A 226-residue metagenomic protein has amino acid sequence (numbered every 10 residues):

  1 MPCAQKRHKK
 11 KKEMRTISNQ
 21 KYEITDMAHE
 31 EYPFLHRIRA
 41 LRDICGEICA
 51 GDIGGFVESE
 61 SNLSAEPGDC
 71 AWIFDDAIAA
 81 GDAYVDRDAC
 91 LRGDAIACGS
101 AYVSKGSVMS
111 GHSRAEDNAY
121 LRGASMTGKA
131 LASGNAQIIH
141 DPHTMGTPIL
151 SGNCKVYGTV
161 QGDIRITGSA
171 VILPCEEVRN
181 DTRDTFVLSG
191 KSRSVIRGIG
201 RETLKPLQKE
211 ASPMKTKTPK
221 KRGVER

Functional and structural regions predicted by a protein language model:
P2-C70, D76, D94, S100 (+4 more regions): Terminal amphipathic alpha-helical/low-complexity segments used for targeting or macromolecular assembly
I38, A89-R226: Glycine-rich hexapeptide-repeat left-handed beta-helix
D43-I44, A71, A89, A124: N-terminal targeting/docking segments
C70-Y84, C90: Short, compact, well-ordered microdomains
